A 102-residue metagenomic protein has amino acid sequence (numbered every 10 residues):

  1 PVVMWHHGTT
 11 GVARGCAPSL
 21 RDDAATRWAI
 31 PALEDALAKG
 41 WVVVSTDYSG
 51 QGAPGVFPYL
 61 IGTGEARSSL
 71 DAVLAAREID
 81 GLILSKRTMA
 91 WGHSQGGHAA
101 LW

Functional and structural regions predicted by a protein language model:
P1-A38: Short, surface-exposed "cap/lid" segments of acyl-processing enzymes
V2-W5, V42-D47, M89-G92: Structural recognition of the beta-strand scaffold that forms the well-ordered cores of secreted hydrolase catalytic
T9, D47-Q51: Short beta-to-alpha linker loops that shape the active-site pocket of alpha/beta-hydrolase fold enzymes
L33-V44, A72-A76: Structured alpha-helical segments in the cores of large, soluble enzyme domains
G50-P58: Glycine-rich "HGGG/HGxG" loop immediately N-terminal to the catalytic nucleophile of the alpha/beta-hydrolase
Y59-D80: Alpha/beta-hydrolase active-site loop
R67, G92-W102: Glycine-rich nucleophile elbow surrounding the catalytic serine of serine-hydrolase chemistry
L74-S94: Gly/Ser-rich "nucleophile elbow"/oxyanion-hole loop immediately N-terminal to the catalytic nucleophile in hydrolases
